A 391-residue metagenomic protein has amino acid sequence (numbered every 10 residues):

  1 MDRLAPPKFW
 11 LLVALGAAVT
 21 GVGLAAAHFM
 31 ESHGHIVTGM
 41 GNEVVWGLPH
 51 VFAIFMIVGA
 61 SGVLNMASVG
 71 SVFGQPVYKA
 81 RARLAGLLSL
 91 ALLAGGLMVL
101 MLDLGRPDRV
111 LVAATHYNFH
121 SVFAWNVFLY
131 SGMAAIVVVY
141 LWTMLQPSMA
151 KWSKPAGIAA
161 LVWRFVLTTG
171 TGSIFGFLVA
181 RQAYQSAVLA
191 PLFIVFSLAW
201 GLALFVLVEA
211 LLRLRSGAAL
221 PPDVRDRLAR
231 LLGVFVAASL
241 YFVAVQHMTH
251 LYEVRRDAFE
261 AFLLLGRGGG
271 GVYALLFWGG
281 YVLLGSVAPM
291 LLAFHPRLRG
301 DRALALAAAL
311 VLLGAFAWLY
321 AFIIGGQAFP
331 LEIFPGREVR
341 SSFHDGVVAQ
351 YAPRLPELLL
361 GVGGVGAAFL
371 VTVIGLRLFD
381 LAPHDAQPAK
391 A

Functional and structural regions predicted by a protein language model:
M1-G62, M66-V69, G325, F369 (+2 more regions): N-terminal signal-anchor module of multipass membrane proteins
D2-F9, A14-G21, Q75-V77, T115 (+6 more regions): Long, contiguous internal "core" modules enriched in hydrophobic/ aromatic residues
K8, F29-E31, H50-A53, A124 (+3 more regions): Membrane-interface transmembrane-helix boundary segments in multi-pass integral membrane proteins
L11-L12, H33-N42, P107-D108, V112 (+3 more regions): Aromatic-rich, lipid-facing transmembrane alpha helices and their immediate juxtamembrane interface loops in integral
A26-V37, M101-V110, T171-V179, H247-A258 (+1 more regions): Membrane-helix interface motif
H28-T38, G70-Y78, A82, L104-P107 (+2 more regions): Juxtamembrane/interface segments at transmembrane-helix termini
V44-L111, F123-W125, L129: Membrane helical hairpin/interfacial module
R302-A308, L312-A391: TerminUS-proximal long segments
